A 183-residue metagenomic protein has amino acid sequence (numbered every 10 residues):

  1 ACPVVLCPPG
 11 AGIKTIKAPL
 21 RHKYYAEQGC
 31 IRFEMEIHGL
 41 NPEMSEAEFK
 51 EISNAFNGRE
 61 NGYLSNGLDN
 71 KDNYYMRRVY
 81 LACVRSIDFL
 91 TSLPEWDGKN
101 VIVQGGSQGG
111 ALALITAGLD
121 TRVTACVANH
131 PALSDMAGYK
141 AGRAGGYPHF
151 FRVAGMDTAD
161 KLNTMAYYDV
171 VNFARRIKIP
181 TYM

Functional and structural regions predicted by a protein language model:
C2-A11, H22, R32: Short beta-strand element of the alpha/beta-hydrolase
G12, I37-N41, L133: Alpha/beta-hydrolase active-site loop signature
K23-Y24, I31-L81, G138-G145: Cap/lid segment of the alpha/beta-hydrolase catalytic domain
E36, Q104, N129-H130: Alpha/beta-hydrolase-fold catalytic nucleophile elbow
G62-S107: Gly/Ser-rich "nucleophile elbow"/oxyanion-hole loop immediately N-terminal to the catalytic nucleophile in hydrolases
G110, L114-T158: Hydrolase active-site cap/lid region
T158-F173: Active-site nucleophile elbow and catalytic-triad environment of alpha/beta-hydrolase enzymes
I177, Y182-M183: Short beta-strand/loop motif that positions the catalytic acidic residue of the alpha/beta-hydrolase fold
